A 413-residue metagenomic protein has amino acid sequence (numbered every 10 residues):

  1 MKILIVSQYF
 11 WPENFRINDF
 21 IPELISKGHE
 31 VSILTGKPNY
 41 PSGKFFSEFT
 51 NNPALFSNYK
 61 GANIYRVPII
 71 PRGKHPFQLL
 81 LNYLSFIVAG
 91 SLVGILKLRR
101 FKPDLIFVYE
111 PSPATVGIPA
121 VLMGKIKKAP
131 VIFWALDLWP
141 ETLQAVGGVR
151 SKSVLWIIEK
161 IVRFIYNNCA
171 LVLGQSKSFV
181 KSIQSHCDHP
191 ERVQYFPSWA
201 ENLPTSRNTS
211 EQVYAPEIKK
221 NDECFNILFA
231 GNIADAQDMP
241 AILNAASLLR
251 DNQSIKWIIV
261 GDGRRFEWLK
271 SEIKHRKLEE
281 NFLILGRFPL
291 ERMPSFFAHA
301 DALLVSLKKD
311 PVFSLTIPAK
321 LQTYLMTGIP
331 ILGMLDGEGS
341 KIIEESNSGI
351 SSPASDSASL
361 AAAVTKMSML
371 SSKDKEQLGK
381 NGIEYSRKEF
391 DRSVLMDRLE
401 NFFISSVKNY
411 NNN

Functional and structural regions predicted by a protein language model:
M1-S57, N411-N413: N-terminal subdomain of nucleotide-sugar transferases
K127-I132, E141-F164: Nucleotide-sugar donor phosphate/pyrophosphate-binding loop at the beta->alpha transition of glycosyltransferases
K152-Y214, N221, F282-L285: Donor nucleotide-sugar binding/catalytic pocket of nucleotide-sugar-dependent glycosyltransferases
A170, F297-S314, I329: Acidic donor-binding loop of glycosyltransferase active sites
A200, K219-Q237, I242-A246, I258 (+1 more regions): Conserved donor-binding/catalytic core segment of Leloir-type glycosyltransferases
I258-V260, E267-P294: Nucleotide-activated donor-binding/catalytic signature segment of Leloir-type glycosyltransferases, i.e., the conserved
E338-K366, K373: Change "using UDP/GDP/dTDP sugars" to "using nucleotide sugars
K373-K388: A short, well-ordered alpha-helix in the C-terminal region of glycosyltransferases
